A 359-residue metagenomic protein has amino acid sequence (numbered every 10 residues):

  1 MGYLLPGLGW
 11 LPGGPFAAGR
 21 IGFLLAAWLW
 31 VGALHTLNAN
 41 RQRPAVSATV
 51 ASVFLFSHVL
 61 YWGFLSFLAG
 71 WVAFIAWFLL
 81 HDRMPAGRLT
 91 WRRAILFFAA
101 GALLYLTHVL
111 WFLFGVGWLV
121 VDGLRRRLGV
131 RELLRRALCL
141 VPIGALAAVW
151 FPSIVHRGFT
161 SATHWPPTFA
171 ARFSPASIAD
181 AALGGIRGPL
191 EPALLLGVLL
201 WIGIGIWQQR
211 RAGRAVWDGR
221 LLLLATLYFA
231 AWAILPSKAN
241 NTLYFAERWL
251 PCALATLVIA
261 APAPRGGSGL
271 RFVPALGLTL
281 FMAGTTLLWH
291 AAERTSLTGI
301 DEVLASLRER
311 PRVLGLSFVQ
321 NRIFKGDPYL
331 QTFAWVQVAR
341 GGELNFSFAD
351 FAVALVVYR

Functional and structural regions predicted by a protein language model:
M1, I95, A99-L221, A233-R248: Transmembrane catalytic cores of multi-pass membrane glycosyltransferases and polysaccharide-assembly enzymes
Y3-L4, L11-L29: Loop-to-helix entry region of an early transmembrane alpha helix in multi-pass inner-membrane enzymes
L24, W28-L37, P44-P85, R93-D122: Membrane-embedded helix bundles of polyisoprenyl
R43-V46, T90-R93, R136, A212-T226 (+1 more regions): Membrane-interfacial loop-to-transmembrane alpha-helix junctions, especially the N-terminal start
V198, I259, A263-L288: Signature aromatic-anchored transmembrane alpha helix within multi-pass, membrane-resident enzymes that catalyze glycan
A239, M282-A305: Hydrophobic alpha-helical transmembrane segments in integral membrane proteins
N240-G266: Hydrophobic/aromatic-rich transmembrane helices and adjacent perimembrane loops
E293, V303-R359: Short periplasmic/luminal acceptor-recognition loop of GT-C membrane glycosyltransferases, typified by
